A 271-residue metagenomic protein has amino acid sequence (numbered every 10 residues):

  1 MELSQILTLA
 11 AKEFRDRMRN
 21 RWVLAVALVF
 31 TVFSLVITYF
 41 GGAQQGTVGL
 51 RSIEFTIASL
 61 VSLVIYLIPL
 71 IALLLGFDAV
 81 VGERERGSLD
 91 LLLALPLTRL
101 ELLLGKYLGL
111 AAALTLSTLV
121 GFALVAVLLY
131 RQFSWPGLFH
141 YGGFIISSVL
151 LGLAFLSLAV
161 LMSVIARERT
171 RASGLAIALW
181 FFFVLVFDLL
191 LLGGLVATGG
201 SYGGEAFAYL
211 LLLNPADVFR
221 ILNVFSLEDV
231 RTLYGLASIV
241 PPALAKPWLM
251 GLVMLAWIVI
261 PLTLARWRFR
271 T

Functional and structural regions predicted by a protein language model:
M1-A27, W267: Aromatic- and glycine-rich beta-strand/loop motifs that create alpha-glucan
L7-D16, G49-I53, T98-E101, A237-P242: Cytosolic juxtamembrane amphipathic/interface segments immediately preceding and feeding into a transmembrane helix
V36-Y39, G46, L50, E54-I57 (+2 more regions): Secretory targeting signals
Q44, F181, L185-G251, L255-V259 (+1 more regions): Terminal transmembrane helical anchor/hairpin motif
S59-G82: Long, hydrophobic alpha-helical segments
P69-G76, L124, S157-L158, A178 (+3 more regions): Hydrophobic/aromatic residues in alpha-helical transmembrane segments
A79-A111: Helix-loop-helix units of permease transmembrane domains in multi-pass membrane transporters, especially ABC
V149-G199: A structural motif at transmembrane helix-loop-helix junctions in multipass membrane proteins
